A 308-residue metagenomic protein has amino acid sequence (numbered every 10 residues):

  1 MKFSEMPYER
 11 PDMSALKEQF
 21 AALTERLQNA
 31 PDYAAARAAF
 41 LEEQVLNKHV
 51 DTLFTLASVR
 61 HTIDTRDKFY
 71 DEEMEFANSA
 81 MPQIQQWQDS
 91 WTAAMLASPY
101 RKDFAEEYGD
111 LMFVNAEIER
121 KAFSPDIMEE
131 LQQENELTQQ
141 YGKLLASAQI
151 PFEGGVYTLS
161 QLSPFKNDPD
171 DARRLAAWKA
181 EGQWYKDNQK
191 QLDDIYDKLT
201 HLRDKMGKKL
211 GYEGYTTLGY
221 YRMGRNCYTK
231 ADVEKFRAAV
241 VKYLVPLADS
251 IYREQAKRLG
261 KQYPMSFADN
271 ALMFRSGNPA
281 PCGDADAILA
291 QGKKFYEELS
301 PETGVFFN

Functional and structural regions predicted by a protein language model:
M1-P279, Q291: A well-structured
R258, A271, R275-N308: Auxiliary, metal-adjacent structural segments of Zn-dependent hydrolase domains
